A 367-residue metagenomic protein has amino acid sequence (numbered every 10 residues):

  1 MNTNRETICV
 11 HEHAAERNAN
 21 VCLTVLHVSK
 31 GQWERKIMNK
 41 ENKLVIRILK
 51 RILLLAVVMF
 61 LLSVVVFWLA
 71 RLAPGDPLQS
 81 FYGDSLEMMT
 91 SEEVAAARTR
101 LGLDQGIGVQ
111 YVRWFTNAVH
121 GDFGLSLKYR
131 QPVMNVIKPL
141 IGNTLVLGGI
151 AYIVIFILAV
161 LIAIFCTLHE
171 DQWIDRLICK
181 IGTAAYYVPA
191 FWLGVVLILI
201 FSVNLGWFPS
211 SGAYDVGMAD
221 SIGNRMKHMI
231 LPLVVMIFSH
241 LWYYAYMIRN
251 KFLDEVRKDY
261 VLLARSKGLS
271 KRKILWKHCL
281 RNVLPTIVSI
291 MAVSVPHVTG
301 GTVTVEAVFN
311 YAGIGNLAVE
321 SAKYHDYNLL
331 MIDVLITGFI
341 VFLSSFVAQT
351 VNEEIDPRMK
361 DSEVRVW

Functional and structural regions predicted by a protein language model:
M1-L55, E170-Q172, T350-W367: Transmembrane alpha-helical segments of polytopic membrane transport and secretion proteins
M38-E41, L103-V160: An internal, D/E-rich "acidic patch" concept
L44, P77-L78, I107, Y111 (+10 more regions): Hydrophobic side chains within well-formed alpha-helices
I46, I141-I174, A190, A219-W367: Alpha-helical transmembrane segments of integral membrane proteins, especially multi-pass inner/plasma-membrane
M59-V109, L205-R225: Hydrophobic alpha-helical transmembrane segments of membrane transport/permease proteins and related membrane-embedded
A73, A185-V188, T299: Transmembrane helix irregularities
M89-H120, F309-E320: Short hydrophobic, aromatic-rich alpha-helical segments embedded in or entering the lipid bilayer of multi-pass
C179-W242: Membrane-water interface segments at transmembrane-helix boundaries in multipass membrane proteins
